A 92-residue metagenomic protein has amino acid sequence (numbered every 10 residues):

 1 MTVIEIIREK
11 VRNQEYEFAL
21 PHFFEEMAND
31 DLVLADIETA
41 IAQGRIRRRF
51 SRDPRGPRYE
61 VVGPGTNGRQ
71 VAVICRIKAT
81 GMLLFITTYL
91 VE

Functional and structural regions predicted by a protein language model:
M1-E92: Ribonuclease/tRNase effector modules and their secretory precursors
